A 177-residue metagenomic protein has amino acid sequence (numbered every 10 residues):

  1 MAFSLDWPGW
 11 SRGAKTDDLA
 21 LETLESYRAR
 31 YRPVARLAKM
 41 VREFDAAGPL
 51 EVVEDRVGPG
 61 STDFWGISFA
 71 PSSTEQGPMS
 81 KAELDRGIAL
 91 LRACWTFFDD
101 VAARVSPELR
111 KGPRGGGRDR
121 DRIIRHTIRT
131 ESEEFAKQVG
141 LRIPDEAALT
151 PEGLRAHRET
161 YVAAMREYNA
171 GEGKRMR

Functional and structural regions predicted by a protein language model:
M1-R177: Aromatic-glycine hotspot motif
